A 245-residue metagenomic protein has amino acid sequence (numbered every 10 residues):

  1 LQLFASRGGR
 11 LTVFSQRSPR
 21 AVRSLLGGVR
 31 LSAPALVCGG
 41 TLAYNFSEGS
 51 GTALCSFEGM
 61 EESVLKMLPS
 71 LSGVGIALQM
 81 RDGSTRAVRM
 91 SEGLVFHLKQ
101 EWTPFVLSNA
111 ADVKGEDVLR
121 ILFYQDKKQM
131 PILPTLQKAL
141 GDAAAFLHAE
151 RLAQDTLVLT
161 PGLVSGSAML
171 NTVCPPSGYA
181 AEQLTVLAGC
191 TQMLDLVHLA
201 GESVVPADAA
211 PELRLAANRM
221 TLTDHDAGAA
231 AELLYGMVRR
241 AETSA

Functional and structural regions predicted by a protein language model:
L1-L94: Active-site phosphate-binding/coordination module
S6-T12, L31-A33, R120, E182-Q183 (+1 more regions): Short active-site oxyanion
R10, G75, E202-S203, R219: Residue-level detector of anion-binding/catalytic polar loops
T12, L36, T185-L187, V204 (+1 more regions): Hydrophobic/aromatic beta-strand patches that form the interior of the parallel beta-sheet core in alpha/beta enzyme
A21-S24, M169, D195-L196, E212 (+2 more regions): Phosphate- and divalent-cation-binding pockets in alpha/beta enzyme and binding domains that engage nucleotide-derived
V29-L31, C38-G39, A143, L199-A200 (+1 more regions): Short, structured coil segments at secondary-structure junctions
L71-G75, Q79-L187, T191-L199: Conserved acidic, metal-coordinating active-site core of Asp-based, Mg2+-dependent phosphoryl-transfer enzymes
S203-A245: Asp-based, Mg2+/Mn2+-dependent phosphohydrolase catalytic module
